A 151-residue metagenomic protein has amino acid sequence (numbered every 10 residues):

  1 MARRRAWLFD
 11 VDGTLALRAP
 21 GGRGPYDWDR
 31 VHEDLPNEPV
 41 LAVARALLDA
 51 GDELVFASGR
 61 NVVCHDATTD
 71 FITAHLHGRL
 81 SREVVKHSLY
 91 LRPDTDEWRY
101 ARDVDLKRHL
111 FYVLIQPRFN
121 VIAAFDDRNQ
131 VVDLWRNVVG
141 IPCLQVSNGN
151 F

Functional and structural regions predicted by a protein language model:
M1-R3: Short, small/polar residue-rich loop motifs at catalytic or cofactor-binding pockets
R5-A19, W135: Asp-based phosphoryl-transfer active-site loop
A6-W7, E53, A123: Structural motif
T14, S58, T68: Ser/Thr-centric signal marking residues that sit in or immediately flank functional binding/regulatory motifs
P25-V55, V62-A67, D105-R108: Short, acidic loop-to-helix structural element flanking the phosphoryl-transfer center in phosphate-processing enzymes
N61-F151: C-terminal cap/substrate-recognition subdomain and adjoining C-terminal extension of metal-dependent phosphatase-like
